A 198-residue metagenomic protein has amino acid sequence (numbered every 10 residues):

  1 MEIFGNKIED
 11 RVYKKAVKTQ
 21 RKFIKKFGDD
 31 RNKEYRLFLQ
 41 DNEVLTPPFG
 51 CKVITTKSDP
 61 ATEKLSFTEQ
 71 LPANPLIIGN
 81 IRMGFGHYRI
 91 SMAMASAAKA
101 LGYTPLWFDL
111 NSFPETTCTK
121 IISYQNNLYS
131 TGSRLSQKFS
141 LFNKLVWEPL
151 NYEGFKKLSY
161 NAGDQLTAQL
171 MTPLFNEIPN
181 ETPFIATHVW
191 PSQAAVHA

Functional and structural regions predicted by a protein language model:
M1-K57, A93, A97-L174: Conserved N-terminal ligand/cofactor-binding loop architecture of enzyme catalytic domains
D59-L65: Short, contiguous hydrophobic alpha-helices characteristic of membrane insertion segments
S66-L76: A short, charged/proline- and glycine-enriched loop that marks the coil->beta-strand transition at the N-terminal
P75, M92, V196-A198: Secondary-structure-rich domain cores
P75-N80, F184-I185: Short hydrophobic beta-strand segments
I81-R89: A short, glycine/small-residue-rich beta-strand->loop->alpha-helix junction that serves as a flexible
H87, Q165, F184-H197: An aromatic- and histidine-rich active-site surface loop
Y160, M171-H188: Short N-terminal targeting/anchoring amphipathic segment
